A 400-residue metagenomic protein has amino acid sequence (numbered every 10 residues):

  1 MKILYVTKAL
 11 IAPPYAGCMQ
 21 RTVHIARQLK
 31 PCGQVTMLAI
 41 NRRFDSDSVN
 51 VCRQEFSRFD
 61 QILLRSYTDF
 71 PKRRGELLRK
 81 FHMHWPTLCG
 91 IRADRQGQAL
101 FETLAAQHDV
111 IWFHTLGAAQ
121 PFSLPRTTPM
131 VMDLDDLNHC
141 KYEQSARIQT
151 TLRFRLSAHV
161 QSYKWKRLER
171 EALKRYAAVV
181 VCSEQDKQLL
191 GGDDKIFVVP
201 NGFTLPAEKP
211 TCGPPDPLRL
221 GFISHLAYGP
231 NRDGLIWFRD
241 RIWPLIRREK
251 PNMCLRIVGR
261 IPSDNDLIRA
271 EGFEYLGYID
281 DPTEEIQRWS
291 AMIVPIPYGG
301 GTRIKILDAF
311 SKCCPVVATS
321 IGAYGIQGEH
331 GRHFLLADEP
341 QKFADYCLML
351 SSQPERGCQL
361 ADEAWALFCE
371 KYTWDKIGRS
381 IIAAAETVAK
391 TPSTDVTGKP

Functional and structural regions predicted by a protein language model:
M1-Q61, A106: N-terminal subdomain of nucleotide-sugar transferases
K8, S66-C89, M130-R170, H225 (+1 more regions): Acceptor-binding helix/loop patch of EC 2.4 sugar-transfer enzymes, predominantly nucleotide-sugar-dependent
V131-M132, H139, H159-K166, R170-E208: Donor nucleotide-sugar binding/catalytic pocket of nucleotide-sugar-dependent glycosyltransferases
W165, V198-R288: Conserved catalytic-core segment of nucleotide-activated headgroup transferases in glycan assembly
A177, Q287-G301, K312-P315: Acidic donor-binding loop of glycosyltransferase active sites
K305-D308, P315-T319: Short hydrophobic beta-strand element within catalytic cores of glycosyltransferases and related nucleotide-activated
F334-Q341, M349-P354: Conserved acidic donor-binding segment of nucleotide-sugar-dependent glycosyltransferases
M349, R356-K371, S380: A short, well-ordered alpha-helix in the C-terminal region of glycosyltransferases
